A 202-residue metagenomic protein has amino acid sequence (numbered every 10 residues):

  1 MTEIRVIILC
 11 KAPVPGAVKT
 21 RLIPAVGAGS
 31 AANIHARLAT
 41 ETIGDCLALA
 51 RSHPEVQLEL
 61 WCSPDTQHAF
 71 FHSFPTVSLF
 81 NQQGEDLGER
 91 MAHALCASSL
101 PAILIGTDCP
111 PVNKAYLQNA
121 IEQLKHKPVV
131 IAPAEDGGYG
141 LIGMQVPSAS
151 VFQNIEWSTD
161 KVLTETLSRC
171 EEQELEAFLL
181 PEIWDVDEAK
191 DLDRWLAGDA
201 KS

Functional and structural regions predicted by a protein language model:
M1-L22: N-terminal nucleotide-binding beta1-loop-alpha1 segment
N33-H53: A short, N-terminal amphipathic alpha-helix
A50-S78: Acidic donor-binding segment of Leloir-type glycosyltransferases
A69-P101, T159-V162, K190: Short phosphate-binding loop-to-helix
I103-I105: Short aromatic-hydrophobic micro-motifs that form the base-stacking/packing surface for donor nucleotide recognition
V112-G138: Conserved donor-nucleotide/metal-binding helix-loop-beta segment in metal-dependent transferases, i.e., the alpha-helix
S148-R169: Short, glycine-/small-residue-rich phosphate/pyrophosphate-handling segment
T164-S202: Conserved alpha/beta core of the MobA/IspD/sugar-nucleotide pyrophosphorylase nucleotidyltransferase superfamily
